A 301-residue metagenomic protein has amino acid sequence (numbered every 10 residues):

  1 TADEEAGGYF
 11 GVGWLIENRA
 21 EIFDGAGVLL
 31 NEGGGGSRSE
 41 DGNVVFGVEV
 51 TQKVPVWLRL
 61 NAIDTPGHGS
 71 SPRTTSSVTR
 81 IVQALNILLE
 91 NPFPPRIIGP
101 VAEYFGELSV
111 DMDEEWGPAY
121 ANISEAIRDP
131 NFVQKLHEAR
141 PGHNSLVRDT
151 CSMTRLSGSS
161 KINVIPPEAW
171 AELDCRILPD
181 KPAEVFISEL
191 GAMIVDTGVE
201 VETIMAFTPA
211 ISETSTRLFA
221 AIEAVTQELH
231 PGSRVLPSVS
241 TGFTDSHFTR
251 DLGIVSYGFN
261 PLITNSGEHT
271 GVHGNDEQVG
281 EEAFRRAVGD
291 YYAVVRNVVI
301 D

Functional and structural regions predicted by a protein language model:
T1-G47: Acidic/histidine-rich catalytic neighborhood of metal-dependent amide-processing enzymes
F10, D24-G25, N43, T51-W57 (+2 more regions): Short, solvent-exposed loop/turn segments at the edges of secondary structure
G13-N18, T65, S70-P95: A short core secondary-structure module
N31-G35, F46-R59, F259-G267: Flexible glycine/proline-rich, aromatic-decorated loop/lid segments
S37-S39, P94-S160, P167-E168, P179 (+2 more regions): An extended, acidic, His-containing surface patch that forms the Zn2+-binding/catalytic region of metallohydrolases
D41-V44, N61-H68: Flexible glycine/proline-enriched surface loops and loop-helix/loop-strand junctions
T75, A84, E184-I194: Short amphipathic alpha-helices in soluble, non-transmembrane regions that often serve as interface/regulatory elements
L88-P92, G191-V199: A common structural junction motif
